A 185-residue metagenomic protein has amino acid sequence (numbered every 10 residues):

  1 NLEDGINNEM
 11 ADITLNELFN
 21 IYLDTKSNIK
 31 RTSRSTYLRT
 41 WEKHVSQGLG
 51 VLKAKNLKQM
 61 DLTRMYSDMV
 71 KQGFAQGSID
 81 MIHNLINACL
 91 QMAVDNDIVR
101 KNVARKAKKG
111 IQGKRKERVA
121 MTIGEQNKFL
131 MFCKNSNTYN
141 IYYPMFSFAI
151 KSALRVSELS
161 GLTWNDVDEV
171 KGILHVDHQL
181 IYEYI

Functional and structural regions predicted by a protein language model:
N1-M10: Short, surface-exposed polybasic/aromatic micro-patch for ligand or macromolecular engagement
A11, L23-I98, R115, N137-T138: N-terminal core-binding DNA-recognition domain of tyrosine site-specific recombinases/integrases
I13-L18, K53, T163: Short, structural beta-strand-to-alpha-helix junction motif
F19, V45, L62, I86-C89 (+6 more regions): Conserved hydrophobic/aromatic pocket- or pore-lining residues that grip, position, or stack substrates in active sites
Q59-L62, Q126, W164: ATP/adenylate-binding site constellation spanning eukaryotic-like Ser/Thr protein kinases, ABC-transporter
M65, F129, I185: DNA/chromatin major-groove-contacting recognition/catalytic segments
D80-I82, D95, V99-K101, R105-V156 (+3 more regions): Basic, Lys/Arg- and aromatic-enriched nucleic-acid-binding interface segment
H175-I185: Extended, highly charged linker/hinge segments and catalytic-adjacent loops that couple domains and form adaptable
